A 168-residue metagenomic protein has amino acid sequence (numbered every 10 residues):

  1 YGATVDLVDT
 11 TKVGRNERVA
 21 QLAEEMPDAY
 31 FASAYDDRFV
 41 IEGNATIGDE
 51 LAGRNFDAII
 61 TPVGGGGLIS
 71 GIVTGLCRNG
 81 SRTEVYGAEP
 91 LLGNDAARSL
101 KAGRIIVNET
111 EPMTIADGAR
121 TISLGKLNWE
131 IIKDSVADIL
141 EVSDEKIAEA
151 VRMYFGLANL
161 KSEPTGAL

Functional and structural regions predicted by a protein language model:
Y1-L168: PLP-dependent amino-acid enzyme catalytic core
